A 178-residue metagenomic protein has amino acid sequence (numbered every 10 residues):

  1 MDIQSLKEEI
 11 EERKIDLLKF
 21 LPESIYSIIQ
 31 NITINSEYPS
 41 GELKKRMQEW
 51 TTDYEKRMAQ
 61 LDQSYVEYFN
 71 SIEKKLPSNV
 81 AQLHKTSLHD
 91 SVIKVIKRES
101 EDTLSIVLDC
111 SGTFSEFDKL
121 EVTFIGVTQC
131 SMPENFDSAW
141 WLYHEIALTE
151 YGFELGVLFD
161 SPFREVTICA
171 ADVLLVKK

Functional and structural regions predicted by a protein language model:
M1-K178: Surface-exposed, interaction-prone regions used to assemble/regulate multi-protein complexes
